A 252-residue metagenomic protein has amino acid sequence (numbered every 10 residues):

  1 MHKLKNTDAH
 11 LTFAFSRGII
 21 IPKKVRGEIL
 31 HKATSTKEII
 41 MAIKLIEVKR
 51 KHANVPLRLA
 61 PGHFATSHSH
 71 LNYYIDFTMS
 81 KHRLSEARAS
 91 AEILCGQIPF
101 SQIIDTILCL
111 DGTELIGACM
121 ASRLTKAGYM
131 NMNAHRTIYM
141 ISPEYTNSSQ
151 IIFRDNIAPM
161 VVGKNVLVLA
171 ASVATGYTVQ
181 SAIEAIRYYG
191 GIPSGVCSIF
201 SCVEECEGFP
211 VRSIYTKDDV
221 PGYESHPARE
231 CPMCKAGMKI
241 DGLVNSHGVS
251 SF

Functional and structural regions predicted by a protein language model:
H2-F252: PRPP-associated nucleotide enzymes
